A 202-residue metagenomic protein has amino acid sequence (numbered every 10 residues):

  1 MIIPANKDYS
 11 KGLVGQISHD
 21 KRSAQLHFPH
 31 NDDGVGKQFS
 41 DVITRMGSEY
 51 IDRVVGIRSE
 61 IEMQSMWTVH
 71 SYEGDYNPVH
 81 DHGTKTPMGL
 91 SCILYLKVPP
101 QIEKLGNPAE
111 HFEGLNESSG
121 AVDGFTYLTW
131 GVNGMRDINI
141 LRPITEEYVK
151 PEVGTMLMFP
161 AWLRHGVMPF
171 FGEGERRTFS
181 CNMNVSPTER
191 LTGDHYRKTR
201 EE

Functional and structural regions predicted by a protein language model:
M1-S59, G74-P78, G120-F125: Non-heme Fe(II)/2-oxoglutarate
N6-L13, R142, L191-Y196: Compositionally biased, intrinsically disordered low-complexity segments enriched in polar/Pro/Gly and often Gln
I61-H70: A short glycine-rich, His/Asp/Glu-containing loop-to-beta-strand
S65, G89-S91, T178-S180: Broad gene-expression machinery/nucleic-acid interaction feature
V69-M156, M168, G174, E189: Catalytic core of non-heme Fe(II) oxygenases with the double-stranded beta-helix
T129, N182-E202: Double-stranded beta-helix
M158-W162: Short, proline-centered helix/strand-breaking motifs
L163-E189: A short beta-strand-loop micro-motif that forms or neighbors metal/cofactor- and ligand-binding patches at active-site
